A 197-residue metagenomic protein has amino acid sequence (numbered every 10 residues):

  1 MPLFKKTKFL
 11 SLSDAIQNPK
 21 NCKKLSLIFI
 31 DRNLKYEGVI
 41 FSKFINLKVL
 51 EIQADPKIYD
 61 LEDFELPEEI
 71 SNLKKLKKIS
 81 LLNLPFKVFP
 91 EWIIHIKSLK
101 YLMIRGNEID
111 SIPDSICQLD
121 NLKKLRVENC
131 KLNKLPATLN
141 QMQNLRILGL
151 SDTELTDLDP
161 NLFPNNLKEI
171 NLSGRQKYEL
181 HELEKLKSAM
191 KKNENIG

Functional and structural regions predicted by a protein language model:
M1-I45, V49-I52, E182-G197: N-terminal capping/linker segments that flank leucine-rich repeat
S13, Y36-F41, L66-E68, F89-W92 (+4 more regions): The feature encodes a structural signal of leucine-rich repeats
K20, S42-I45, S71-K74, I94-K97 (+5 more regions): Inter-repeat linker/turn residues at the boundaries of leucine-rich repeats
L25-I28, L50-Q53, L76-L81, L99-I104 (+3 more regions): Conserved hydrophobic beta-strand positions in leucine-rich repeat
I30-R32, D55-K57, L61, N83-L84 (+4 more regions): Conserved "Asn-ladder"/turn position within leucine-rich repeats
S80-P85, W92-H95, M103-E108, D114 (+1 more regions): Alpha-helical adaptor scaffolds
Q143-G197: Leucine-rich solenoid repeat scaffolds
